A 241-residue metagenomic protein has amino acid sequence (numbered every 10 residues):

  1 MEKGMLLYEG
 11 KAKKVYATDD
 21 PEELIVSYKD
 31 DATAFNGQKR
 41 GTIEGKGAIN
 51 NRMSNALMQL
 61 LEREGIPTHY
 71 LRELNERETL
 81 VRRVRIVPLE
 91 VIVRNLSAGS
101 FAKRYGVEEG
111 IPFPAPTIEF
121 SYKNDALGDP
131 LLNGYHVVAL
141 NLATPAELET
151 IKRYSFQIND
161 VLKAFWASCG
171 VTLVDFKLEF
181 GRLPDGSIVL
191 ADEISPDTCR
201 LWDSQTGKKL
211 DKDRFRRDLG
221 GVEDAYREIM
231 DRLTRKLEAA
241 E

Functional and structural regions predicted by a protein language model:
E2-N124, L233: Active-site loop/lid in soluble adenylation, ligation, and acyl-transfer enzymes
G45, I49-M53, A146-Y154, I158 (+2 more regions): Short amphipathic alpha-helical segments
H69-R77, W166-R182: A short glycine-rich, hydrophobically flanked beta-strand micro-motif that places a catalytic Asp/Glu for divalent metal
V93, L173-D192: Conserved metal-phosphate-binding beta-hairpin within the catalytic cores of diverse ATP-dependent phosphoryl-transfer
R104-T150: ATP-dependent carboxylate/phosphate-activation module, predominantly the ATP-grasp catalytic core and closely related
I111-G128, N159-G170, I194-R200: Phosphate-binding core of ATP-grasp and ATP-grasp-like enzymes
L142-V174: A long amphipathic alpha-helix within ATP-dependent nucleotide-binding catalytic cores
I194-E241: C-terminal helix-cap and adjacent tail motif
